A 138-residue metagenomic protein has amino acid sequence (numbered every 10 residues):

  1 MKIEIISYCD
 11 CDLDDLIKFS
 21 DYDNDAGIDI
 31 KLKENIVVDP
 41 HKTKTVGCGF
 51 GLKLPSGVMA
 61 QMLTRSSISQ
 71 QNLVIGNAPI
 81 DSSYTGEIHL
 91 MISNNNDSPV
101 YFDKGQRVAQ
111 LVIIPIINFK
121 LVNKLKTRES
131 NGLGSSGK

Functional and structural regions predicted by a protein language model:
M1-K138: DUTPase catalytic domain/fold
